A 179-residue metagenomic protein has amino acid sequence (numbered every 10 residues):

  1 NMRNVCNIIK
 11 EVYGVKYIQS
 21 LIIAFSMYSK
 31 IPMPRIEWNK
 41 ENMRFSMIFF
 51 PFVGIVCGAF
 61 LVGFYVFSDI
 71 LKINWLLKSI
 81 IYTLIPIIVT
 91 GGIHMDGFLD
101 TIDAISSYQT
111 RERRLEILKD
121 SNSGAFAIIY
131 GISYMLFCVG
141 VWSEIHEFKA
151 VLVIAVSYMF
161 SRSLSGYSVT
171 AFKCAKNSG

Functional and structural regions predicted by a protein language model:
R3-G91, S106-L115, D120, F126-G179: Hydrophobic alpha-helical transmembrane segments
D96: Glycine/small-residue-rich loop that forms an oxyanion/phosphate-binding "nest" at active or ligand-binding sites
